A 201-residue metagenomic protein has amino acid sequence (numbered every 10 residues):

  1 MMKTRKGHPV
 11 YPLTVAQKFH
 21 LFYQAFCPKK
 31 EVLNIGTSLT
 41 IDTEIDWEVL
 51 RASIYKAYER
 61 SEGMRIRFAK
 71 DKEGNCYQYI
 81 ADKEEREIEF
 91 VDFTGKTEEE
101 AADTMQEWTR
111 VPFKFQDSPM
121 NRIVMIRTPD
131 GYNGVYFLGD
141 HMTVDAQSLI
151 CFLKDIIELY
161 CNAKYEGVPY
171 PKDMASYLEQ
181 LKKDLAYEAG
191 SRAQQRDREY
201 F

Functional and structural regions predicted by a protein language model:
M1-P28, R51-E98, P119, K154 (+1 more regions): Short amphipathic alpha-helices and their capping loops
K3-L13, Q17, K30-V49, E99-D103 (+1 more regions): Gly/Ser/Thr-rich phosphate-binding loops and adjoining beta-strand/alpha-helix segments that form adenosine-phosphate
R5, V10-P12, A16, F22 (+1 more regions): Active-site-proximal acidic secondary-structure segment that organizes catalysis
V32-N34, R86-F90, D145: Short small-residue beta-strand/loop micro-motif enriched in glycine and branched aliphatics
T37-I41, V91-F93, Y165: Generic detection of short hydrophobic beta-strand segments and adjacent strand-loop junctions
E44-E48, K96, T143-Q147: A generic structural signal for alpha-helix starts
R65, T109-F115: Short catalytic/binding micro-motifs of nucleotide second-messenger systems
D103-T109: Short Pro/Gly-enriched beta-strand edge/turn motifs at strand-loop
